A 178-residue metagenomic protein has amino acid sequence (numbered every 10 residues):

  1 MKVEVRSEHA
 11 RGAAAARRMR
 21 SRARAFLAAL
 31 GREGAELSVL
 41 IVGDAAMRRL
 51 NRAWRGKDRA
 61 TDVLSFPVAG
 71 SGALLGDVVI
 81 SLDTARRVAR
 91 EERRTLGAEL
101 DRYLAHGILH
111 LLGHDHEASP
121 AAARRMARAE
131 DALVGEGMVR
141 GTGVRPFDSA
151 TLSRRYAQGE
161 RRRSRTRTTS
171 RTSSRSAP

Functional and structural regions predicted by a protein language model:
M1-D101, I108-P178: An acidic/histidine-cluster motif and surrounding catalytic segment that typifies divalent-metal-assisted enzyme active
